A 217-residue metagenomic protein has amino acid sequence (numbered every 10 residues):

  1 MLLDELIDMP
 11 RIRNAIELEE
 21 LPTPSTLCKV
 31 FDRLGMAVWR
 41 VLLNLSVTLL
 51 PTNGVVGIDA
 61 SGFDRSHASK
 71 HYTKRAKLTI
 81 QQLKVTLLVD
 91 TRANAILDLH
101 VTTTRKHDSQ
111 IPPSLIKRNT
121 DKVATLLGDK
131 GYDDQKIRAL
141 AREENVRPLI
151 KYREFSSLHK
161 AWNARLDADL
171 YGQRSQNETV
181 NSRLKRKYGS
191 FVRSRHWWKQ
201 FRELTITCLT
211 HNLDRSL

Functional and structural regions predicted by a protein language model:
M1, Y188, L213-L217: Short helix-capping/linker segments at secondary-structure and domain boundaries
M1-I16: DNA-recognition alpha helix
D4, L27-E144, R153: Polybasic low-complexity intrinsically disordered regions
N14, L49-L50, N119, D167-D169: Short hydrophobic "helix-edge" motifs at membrane interfaces and signal-peptide entry regions
N14-L34: Major-groove recognition helix of helix-turn-helix-like DNA-binding domains
T125, K130-H196: Helix-centered, glycine/charged polyanion-binding patches within enzymatic domains that contact phosphate-containing
R195-L217: Charge-patterned, long linear interaction tracts outside catalytic cores
